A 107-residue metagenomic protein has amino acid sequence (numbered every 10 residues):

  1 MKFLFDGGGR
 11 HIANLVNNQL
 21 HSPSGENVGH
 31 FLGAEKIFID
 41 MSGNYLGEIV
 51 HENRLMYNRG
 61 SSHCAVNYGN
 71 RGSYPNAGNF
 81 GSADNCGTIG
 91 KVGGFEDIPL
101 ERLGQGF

Functional and structural regions predicted by a protein language model:
M1-K2, D6-R10, S42-F107: Long terminal segments
L4, L20, I37-F38: Hydrophobic beta-strand positions
L15-Q19, G33, A77-F80, D84: Generic hydrophobic-segment detector
F31, D40-M41: N-terminal interaction modules that seed assembly of large macromolecular complexes
